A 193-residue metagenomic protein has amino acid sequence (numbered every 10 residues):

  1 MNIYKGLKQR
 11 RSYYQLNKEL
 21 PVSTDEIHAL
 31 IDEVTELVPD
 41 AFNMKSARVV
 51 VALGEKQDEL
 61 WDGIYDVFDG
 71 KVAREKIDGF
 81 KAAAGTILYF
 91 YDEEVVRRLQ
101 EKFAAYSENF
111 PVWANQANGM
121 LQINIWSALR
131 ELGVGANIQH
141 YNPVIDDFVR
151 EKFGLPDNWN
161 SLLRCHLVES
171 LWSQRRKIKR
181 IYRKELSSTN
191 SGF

Functional and structural regions predicted by a protein language model:
M1-T86, T189-F193: N-terminal amphipathic, basic helical "cap/leader" segment at the start of enzyme domains
I3-Y14, L162-F193: C-terminal helix-cap and adjacent tail motif
T35, F103-R150: Small-aliphatic-rich amphipathic alpha-helix that forms the alpha element of a beta-alpha
G63-F68, E101-N109, F153: Short, surface-exposed loop/helix-turn segments at secondary-structure junctions that function as lids/hinges flanking
A83-G85, L132, S161-L163: Generic beta-strand structural signal
F90-E94: Short glycine-enriched loops at secondary-structure junctions
V95-Q100: Short acidic/His/Gly/Ser-rich catalytic and metal-binding motifs that mark active-site loops of diverse hydrolases
R150-D157, R175-K179: Short proline/glycine-enriched turn/loop segments at secondary-structure junctions
